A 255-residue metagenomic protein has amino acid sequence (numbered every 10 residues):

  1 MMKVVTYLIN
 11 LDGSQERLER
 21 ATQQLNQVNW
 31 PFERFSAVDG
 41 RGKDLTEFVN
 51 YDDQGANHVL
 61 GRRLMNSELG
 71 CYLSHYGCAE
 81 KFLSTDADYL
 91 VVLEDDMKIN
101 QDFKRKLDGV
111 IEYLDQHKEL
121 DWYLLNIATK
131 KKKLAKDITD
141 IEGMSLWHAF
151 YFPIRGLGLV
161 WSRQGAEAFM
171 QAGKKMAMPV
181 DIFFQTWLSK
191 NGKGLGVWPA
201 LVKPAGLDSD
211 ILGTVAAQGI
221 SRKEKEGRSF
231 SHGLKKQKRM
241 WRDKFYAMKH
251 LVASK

Functional and structural regions predicted by a protein language model:
M2-L93, M97-K255: An acidic/histidine-cluster motif and surrounding catalytic segment that typifies divalent-metal-assisted enzyme active
